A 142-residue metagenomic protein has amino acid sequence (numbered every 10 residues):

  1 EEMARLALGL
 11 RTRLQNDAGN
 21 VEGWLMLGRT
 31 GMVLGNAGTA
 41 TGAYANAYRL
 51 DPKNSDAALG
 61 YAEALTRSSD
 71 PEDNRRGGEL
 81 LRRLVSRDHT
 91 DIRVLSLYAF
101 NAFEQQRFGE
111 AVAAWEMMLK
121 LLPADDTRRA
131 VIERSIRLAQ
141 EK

Functional and structural regions predicted by a protein language model:
E1, V21, L25-V33, G38-R87: Alpha-helical adaptor scaffolds
E1-Q15: N-terminal leader/linker segments that initiate helical-solenoid repeat arrays
L8-R11, A45, R82, E116: Alpha-solenoid helical repeat scaffolds
Q15-G19, P52, H89, P123: Short coil turns that delineate tetratricopeptide repeat
T30, A64, N101, L121 (+1 more regions): TPR/TPR-like alpha-solenoid repeats
V33, R67-D70, E104, L138-K142: Register position in tetratricopeptide repeats
F103, F108-D126, R134-R137: TPR/TPR-like (Sel1-like) alpha-helical repeat modules
